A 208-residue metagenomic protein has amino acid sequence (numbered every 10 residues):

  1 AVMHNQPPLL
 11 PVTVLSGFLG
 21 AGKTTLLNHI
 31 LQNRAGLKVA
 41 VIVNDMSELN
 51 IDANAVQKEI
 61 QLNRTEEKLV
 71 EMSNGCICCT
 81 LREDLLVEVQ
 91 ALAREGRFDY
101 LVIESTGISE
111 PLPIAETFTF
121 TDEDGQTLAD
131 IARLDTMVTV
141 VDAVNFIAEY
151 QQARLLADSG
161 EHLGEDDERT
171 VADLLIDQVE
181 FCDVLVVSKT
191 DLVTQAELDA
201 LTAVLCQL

Functional and structural regions predicted by a protein language model:
H4-S16, A21-D173: Nucleotide-state-sensitive switch-loop elements of NTP-binding domains
L37, F181-C182: Structured helix-beta-strand junction loops
A55, I147-L156, K189-L208: GTPase G-domain guanine-specificity segment
E104-T106, T139-F146, C182-A200: G-domain G4 guanine-recognition motif of GTPases
D130, D177-Q178, L205-L208: A general structural signal for short secondary-structure junctions and capping/turn motifs
D173-F181: Membrane-proximal helix-turn-helix segments that form the acceptor-binding/catalytic region of lipid-linked
